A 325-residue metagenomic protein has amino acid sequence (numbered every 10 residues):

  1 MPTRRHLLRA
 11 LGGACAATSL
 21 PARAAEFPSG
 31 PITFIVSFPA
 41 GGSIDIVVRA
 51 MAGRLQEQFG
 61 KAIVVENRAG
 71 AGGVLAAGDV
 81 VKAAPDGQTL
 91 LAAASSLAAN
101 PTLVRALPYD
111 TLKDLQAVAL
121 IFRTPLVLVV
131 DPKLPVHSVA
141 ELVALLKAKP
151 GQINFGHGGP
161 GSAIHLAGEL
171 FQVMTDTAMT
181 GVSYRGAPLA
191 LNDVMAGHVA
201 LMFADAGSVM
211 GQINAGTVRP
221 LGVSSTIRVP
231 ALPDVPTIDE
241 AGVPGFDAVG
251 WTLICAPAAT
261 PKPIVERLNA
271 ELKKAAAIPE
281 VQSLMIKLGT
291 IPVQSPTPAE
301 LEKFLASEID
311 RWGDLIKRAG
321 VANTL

Functional and structural regions predicted by a protein language model:
M1-A14: N-terminal secretory signal peptides and thylakoid transit peptides that target proteins across membranes
A17-P21: N-terminal signal peptide c-region/cleavage motif recognized by signal peptidases
A24-D114, Q152, D176-A200, Q212 (+2 more regions): N-terminal (or domain-start) structured segment
S29-P31, T177, N214, K262-L325: An extracytoplasmic/periplasmic, membrane-proximal ligand-sensing/linker region
G41, S95-S96, R123, D131-V136 (+5 more regions): Short coil/turn segments
K82-G87, T102-L189, I238, W251-L284: Hinge/capping helix and adjacent helix->loop/strand transition within the periplasmic-binding protein
A92-L97, H157, A187, A204-V209 (+3 more regions): Beta->alpha turn/N-cap motifs
R123, V209-E280, S307-D310: C-terminal lobe and pocket-closing loops of periplasmic/extracytoplasmic Venus-flytrap solute-binding proteins
